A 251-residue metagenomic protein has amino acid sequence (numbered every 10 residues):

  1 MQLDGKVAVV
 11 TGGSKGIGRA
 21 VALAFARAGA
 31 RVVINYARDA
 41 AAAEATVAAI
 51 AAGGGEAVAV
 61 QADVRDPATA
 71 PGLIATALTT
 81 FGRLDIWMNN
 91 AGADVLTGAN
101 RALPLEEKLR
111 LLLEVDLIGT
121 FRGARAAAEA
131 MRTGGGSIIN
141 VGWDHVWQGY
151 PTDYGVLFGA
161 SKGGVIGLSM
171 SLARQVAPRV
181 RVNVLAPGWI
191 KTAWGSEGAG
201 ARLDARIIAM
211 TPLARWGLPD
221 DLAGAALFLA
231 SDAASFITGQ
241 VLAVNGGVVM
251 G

Functional and structural regions predicted by a protein language model:
V7, S14-K15: Conserved glycine-rich cofactor-binding loop
A40-A41, Q61-L73, E106, D221: The beta1-alpha1 cofactor-binding region of Rossmann-like NAD(H)/NADP(H)-dependent oxidoreductases
P71, A93-L111, E129, P151-L157 (+1 more regions): Conserved mid-core segment of classical short-chain dehydrogenase/reductases
A93-D94, I139-G164, S169-A177, W189-I190: Catalytic loop of short-chain dehydrogenase/reductase
D94, G98, Q148, A226-L227 (+1 more regions): Short C-terminal tail/terminal secondary-structure segment of NAD(P)H-dependent dehydrogenase/reductase domains
L103-F121, I139, V165, L213: Catalytic Tyr-X3-Lys loop
V115-T133, A173-R174, P178, S231: Amphipathic alpha-helical dimer-interface segment in Rossmann-like NAD(P)H-dependent oxidoreductases
I166, P178, V184, A205-I237 (+1 more regions): C-terminal helical subdomain
